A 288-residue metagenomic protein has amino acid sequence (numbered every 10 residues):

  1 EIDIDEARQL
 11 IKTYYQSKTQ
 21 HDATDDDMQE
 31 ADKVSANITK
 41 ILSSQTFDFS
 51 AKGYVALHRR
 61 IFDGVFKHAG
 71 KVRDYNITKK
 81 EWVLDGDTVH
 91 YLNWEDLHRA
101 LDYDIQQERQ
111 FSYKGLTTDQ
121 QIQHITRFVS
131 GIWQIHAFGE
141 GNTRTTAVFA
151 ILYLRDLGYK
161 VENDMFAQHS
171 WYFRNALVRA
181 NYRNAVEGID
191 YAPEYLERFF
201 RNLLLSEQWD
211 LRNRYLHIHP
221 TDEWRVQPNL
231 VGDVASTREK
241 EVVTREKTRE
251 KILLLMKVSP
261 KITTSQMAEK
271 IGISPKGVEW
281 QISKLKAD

Functional and structural regions predicted by a protein language model:
E1-D288: FIC/Doc superfamily catalytic core
